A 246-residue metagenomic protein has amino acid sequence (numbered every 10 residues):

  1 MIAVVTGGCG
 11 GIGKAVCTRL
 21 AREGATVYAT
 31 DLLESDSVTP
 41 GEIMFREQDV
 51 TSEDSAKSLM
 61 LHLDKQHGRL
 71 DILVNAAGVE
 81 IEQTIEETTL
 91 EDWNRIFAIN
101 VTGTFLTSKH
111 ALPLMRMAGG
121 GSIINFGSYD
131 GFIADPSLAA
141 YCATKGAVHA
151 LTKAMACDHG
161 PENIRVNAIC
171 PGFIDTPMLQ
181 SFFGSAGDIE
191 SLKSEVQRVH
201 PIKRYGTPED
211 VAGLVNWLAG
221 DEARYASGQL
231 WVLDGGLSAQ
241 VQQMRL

Functional and structural regions predicted by a protein language model:
C9-G10: Conserved glycine-rich cofactor-binding loop
T84-I85, D92-F97, V196: Substrate-binding pocket helix/loop in short-chain dehydrogenase/reductase
E86, I133-A139, P161-E162, K203 (+1 more regions): Active-site loop immediately N-terminal to the catalytic Tyr-X3-Lys motif of short-chain dehydrogenase/reductase
S108, T144, T152: Active-site helix of classical SDR
P113, C157-P161, R224: Alpha-helical segment proximal to the catalytic Tyr-Lys
S128: Residue(s) in the substrate-gating loop at a strand-loop-helix junction that position the organic substrate next
N216, S227-L246: Short C-terminal tail/terminal secondary-structure segment of NAD(P)H-dependent dehydrogenase/reductase domains
